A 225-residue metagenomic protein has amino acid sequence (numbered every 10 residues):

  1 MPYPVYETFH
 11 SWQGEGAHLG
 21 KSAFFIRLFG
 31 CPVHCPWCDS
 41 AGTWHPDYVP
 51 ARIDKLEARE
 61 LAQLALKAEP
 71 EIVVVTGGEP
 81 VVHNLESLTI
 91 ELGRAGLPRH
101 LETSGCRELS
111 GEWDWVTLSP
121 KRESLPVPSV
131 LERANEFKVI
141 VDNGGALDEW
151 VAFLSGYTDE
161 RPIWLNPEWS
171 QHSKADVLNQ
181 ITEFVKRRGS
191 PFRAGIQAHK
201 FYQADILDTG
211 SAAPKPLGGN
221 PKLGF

Functional and structural regions predicted by a protein language model:
M1-R52, K200-F225: N-terminal [4Fe-4S]-dependent radical SAM core
M1-T8, W12-E15, E69, D114 (+3 more regions): Residue-level signal for well-ordered alpha-helical segments
Y3-H10, F29, H34-W113: Conserved Radical SAM active-site core
F25, V74, K138: Short aromatic/hydrophobic contact patches that present stacked aromatics for nucleic-acid/ligand binding
A62, V81-F225: Conserved AdoMet/S-adenosylmethionine-binding subsite of the radical SAM
